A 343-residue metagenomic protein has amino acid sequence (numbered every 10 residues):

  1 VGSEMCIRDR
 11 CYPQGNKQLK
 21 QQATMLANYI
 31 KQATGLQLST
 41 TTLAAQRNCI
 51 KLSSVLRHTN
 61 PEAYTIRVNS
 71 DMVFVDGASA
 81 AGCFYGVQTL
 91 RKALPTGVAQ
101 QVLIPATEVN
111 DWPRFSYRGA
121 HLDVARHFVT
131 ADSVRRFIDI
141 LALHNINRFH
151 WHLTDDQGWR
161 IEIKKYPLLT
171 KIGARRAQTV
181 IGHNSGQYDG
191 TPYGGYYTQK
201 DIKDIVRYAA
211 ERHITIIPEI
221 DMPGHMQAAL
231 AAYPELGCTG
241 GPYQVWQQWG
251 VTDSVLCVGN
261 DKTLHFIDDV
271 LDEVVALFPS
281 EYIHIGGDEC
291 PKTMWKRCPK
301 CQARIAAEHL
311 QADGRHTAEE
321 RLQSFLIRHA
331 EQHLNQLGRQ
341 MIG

Functional and structural regions predicted by a protein language model:
S3, R8-Y117: Contiguous, structured surface segment used for ligand recognition
I30, S79, A120, L141 (+3 more regions): Conserved, mostly hydrophobic/aromatic
G119-S133, V255-K262: Active-site mouth loops of central-metabolism enzymes
D123-D156: A conserved hydrophobic secondary-structure block that centers on an alpha-helix together with its immediately flanking
A125, T154-G158, D221-H225, D288-K292: Active-site beta-loop-alpha junctions enriched in small/polar residues
H144-F149, I202-P223, S254-G286: An active-site-proximal structural segment forming one wall of the substrate-binding cleft that immediately precedes
Q157-E211, M226-H265, M294-A318, S324: Aromatic- and acidic-residue-enriched carbohydrate-binding clefts of CAZyme catalytic domains
L264, D268, D272, A276-G343: Gly/Pro-rich turn-and-neighbor structural signature
